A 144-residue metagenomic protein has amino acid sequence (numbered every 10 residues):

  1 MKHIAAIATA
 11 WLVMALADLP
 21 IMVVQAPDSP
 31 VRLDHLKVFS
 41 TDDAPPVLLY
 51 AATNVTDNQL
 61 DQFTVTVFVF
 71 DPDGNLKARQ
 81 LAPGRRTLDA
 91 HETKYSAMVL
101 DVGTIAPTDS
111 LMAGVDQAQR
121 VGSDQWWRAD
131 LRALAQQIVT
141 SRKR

Functional and structural regions predicted by a protein language model:
M1-I4: Positively charged n-region of N-terminal signal peptides that target proteins for export
I7-A15: Bacterial N-terminal signal peptides
L19-A51, V55, A129-D130, L134-K143: Low-complexity, acidic Ser/Thr/Pro/Gly-rich terminal tails and inter-domain linkers that flank the onset of structured
A52-N54, V69, L100: Hydrophobic beta-strand positions in extracellular immunoglobulin-like domains
N54-Q59, D73: Short, acidic/polar linear motifs in exposed loop/turn regions
Q59-V65, L76-L81: Short, hydrophobic/aromatic beta-strand segments
K77-A106: Intrinsically disordered, low-complexity Pro/Gly/Ser/Thr-rich segments with frequent PxxP/GP/PP motifs and embedded
D101-R144: Terminal connector regions
